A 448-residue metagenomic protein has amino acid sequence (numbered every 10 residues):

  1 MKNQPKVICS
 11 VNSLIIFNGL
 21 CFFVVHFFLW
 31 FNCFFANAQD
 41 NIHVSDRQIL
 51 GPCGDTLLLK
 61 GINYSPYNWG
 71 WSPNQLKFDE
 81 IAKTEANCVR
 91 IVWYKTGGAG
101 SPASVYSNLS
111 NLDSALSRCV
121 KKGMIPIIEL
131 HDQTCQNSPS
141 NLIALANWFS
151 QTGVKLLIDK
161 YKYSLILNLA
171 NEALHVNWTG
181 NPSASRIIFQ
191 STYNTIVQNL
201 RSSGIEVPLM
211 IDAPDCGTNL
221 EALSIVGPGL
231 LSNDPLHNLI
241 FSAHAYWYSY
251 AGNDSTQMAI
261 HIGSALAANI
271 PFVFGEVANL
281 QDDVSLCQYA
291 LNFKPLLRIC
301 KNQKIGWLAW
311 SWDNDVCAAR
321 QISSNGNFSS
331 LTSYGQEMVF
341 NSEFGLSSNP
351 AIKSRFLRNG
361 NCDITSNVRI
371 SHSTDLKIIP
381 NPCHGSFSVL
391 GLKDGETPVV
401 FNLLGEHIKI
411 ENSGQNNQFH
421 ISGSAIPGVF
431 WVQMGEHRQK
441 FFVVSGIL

Functional and structural regions predicted by a protein language model:
M1-N18: N-terminal secretory signal peptides that target proteins for export/translocation
N18-C33: Bacterial N-terminal signal peptides
A36-Q39, R358-T374: Low-complexity, Pro/Thr/Ser/Gly/Ala-rich linker/spacer regions in secreted, extracellular modular proteins
N37-C88, P102: N-terminal carbohydrate-binding accessory modules
N41-I42, P66, G70-W71, I143-Q151 (+4 more regions): Extracellular glycoside hydrolase catalytic/binding regions
N74-C135, A144-N147, V197-S203, N292-K301: Aromatic-lined substrate-binding rim segments of carbohydrate-active enzymes
S371-L448: C-terminal outer-membrane/trafficking sorting elements
